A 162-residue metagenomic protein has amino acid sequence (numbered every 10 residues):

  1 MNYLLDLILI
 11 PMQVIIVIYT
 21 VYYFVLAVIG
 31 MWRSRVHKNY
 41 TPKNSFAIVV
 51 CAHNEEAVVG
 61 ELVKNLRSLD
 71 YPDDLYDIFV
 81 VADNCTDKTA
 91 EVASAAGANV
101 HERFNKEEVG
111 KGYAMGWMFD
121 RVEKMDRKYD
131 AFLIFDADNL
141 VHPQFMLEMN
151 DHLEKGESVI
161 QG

Functional and structural regions predicted by a protein language model:
M1-P42: N-terminal membrane-anchoring/stem segments of glycan-assembly enzymes
N44-A47, D77: Cell-envelope/extracellular polymer assembly enzymes that use nucleotide-activated donors
V50-V63, N84: Active-site beta-to-alpha loop of glycosyltransferases that engages the nucleotide-sugar donor
G60, D87-S94, E102, Q144: Acidic helix N-cap motif at the loop->helix transition within catalytic regions of sugar-transfer enzymes
K64-L75: Short, acidic, metal-binding catalytic loop of nucleotide-sugar glycosyltransferases
A82-A90, N105-E107, L140: A conserved acidic beta->alpha catalytic loop
M125-L140: Short beta-strand-to-loop acidic/aromatic patch adjacent to the donor-nucleotide binding site
P143-G162: Conserved donor NDP-sugar-binding/catalytic core segment of glycosyltransferases
